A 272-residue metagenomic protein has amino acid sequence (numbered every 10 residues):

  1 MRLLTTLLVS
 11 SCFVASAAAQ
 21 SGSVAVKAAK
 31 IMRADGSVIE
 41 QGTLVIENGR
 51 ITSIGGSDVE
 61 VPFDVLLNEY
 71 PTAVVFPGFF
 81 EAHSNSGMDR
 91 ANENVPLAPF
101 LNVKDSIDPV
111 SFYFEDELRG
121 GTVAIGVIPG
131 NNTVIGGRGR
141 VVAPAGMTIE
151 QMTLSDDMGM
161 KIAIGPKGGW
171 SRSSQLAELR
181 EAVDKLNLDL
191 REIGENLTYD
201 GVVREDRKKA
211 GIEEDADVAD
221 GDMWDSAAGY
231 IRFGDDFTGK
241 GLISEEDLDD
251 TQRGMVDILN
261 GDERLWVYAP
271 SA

Functional and structural regions predicted by a protein language model:
T5-A15: Bacterial N-terminal signal peptides
A17-S21: Boundary at the C-terminal end of the N-terminal hydrophobic targeting segment
G22, I31, D35-F76: Histidine-rich, glycine-flanked metal-binding segment
V24-V26, E60-D105, E115, R119: Replace "His-x-His-based motif
S37, G56, F79, R90-E93 (+1 more regions): Short, solvent-exposed loop/turn and secondary-structure capping segments
S86, I107, G130-V134: Acidic, glycine-rich active-site loops and adjacent beta-strand->loop/helix elements that engage anionic groups
V95, K104-S111, G169-S173: Soluble non-cytosolic domains of exported or imported proteins
L118-A272: Polyanionic/metal-chelating signatures
